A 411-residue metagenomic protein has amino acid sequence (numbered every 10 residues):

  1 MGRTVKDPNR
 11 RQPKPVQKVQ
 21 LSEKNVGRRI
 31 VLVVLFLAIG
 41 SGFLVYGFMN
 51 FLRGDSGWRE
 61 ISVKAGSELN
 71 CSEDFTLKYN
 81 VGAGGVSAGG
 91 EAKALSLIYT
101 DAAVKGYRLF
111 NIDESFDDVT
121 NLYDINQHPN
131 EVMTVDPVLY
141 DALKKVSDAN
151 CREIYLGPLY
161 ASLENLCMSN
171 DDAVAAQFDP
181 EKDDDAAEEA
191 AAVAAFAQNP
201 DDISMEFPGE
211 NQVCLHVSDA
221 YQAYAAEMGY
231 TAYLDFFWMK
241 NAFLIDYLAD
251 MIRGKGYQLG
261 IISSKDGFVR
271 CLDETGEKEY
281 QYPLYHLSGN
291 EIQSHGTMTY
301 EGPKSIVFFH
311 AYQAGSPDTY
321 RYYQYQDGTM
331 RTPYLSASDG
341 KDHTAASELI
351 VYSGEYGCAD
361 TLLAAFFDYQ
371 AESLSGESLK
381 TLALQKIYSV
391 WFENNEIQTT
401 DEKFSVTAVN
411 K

Functional and structural regions predicted by a protein language model:
G2-K411: Mature catalytic core of soluble alpha/beta enzymes
